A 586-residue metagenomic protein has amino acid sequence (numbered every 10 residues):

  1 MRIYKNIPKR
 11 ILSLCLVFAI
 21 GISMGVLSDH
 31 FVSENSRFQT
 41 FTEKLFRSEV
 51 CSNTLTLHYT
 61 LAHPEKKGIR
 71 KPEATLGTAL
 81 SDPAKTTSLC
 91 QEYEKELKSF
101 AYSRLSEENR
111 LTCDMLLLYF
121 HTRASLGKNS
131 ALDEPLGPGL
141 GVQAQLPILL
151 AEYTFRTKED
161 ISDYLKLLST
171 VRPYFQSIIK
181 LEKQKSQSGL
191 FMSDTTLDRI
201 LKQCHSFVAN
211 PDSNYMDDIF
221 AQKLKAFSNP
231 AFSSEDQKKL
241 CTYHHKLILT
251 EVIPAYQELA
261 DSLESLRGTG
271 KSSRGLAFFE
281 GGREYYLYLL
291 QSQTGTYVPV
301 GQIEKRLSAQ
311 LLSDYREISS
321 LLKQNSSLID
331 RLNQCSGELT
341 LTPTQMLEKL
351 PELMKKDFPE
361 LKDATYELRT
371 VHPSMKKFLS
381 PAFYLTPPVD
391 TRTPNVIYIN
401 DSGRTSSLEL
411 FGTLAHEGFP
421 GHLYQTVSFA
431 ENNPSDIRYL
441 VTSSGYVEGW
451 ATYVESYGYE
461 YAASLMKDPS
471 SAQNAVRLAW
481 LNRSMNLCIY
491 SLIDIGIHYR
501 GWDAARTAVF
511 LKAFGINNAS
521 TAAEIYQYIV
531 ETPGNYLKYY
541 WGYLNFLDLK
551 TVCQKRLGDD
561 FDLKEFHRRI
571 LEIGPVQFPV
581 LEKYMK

Functional and structural regions predicted by a protein language model:
M1-I7: N-terminal Lys/Arg-rich, disordered targeting/topogenic segments
I7-K586: N-terminal maturation segment of proteins
